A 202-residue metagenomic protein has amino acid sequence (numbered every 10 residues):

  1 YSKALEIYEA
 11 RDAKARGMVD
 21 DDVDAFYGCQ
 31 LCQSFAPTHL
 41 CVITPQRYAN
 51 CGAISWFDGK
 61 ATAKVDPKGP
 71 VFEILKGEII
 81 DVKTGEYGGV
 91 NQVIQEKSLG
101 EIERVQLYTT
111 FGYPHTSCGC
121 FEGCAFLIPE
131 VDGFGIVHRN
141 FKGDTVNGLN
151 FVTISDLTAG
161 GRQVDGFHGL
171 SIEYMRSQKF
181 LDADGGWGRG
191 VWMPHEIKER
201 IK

Functional and structural regions predicted by a protein language model:
Y1-K202: Cysteine-centered metal-binding/redox modules
